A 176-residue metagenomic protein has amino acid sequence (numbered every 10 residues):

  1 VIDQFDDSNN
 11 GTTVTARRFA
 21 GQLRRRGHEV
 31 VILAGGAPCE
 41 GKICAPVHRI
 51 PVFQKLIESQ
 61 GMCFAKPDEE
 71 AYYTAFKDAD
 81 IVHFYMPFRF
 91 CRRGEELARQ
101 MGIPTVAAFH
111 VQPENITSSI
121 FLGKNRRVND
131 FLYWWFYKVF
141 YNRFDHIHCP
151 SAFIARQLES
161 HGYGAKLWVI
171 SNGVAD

Functional and structural regions predicted by a protein language model:
V1-E40, C44-P46, K77: N-terminal subdomain of nucleotide-sugar transferases
G36, F153, G173: Carbohydrate-associated surface elements
K42-Y73, K124-N125: A short, charged, and often flexible helix/loop element on the N-terminal side of the glycosyltransferase catalytic
Q54-K55, A108-W135: Acceptor-binding helix/loop patch of EC 2.4 sugar-transfer enzymes, predominantly nucleotide-sugar-dependent
Y72-C91, E95, I103-A108: Short N-terminal targeting/anchoring amphipathic segment
I81, A98-S118, H148: Active-site proximal beta-strand in glycosyltransferases
Q100, Q112, V128-H146, H161: Membrane-proximal helix-turn-helix segments that form the acceptor-binding/catalytic region of lipid-linked
N142-S151, W168-I170: A short beta-strand/loop micro-motif in the catalytic core of glycosyltransferases that engages the nucleotide-sugar
